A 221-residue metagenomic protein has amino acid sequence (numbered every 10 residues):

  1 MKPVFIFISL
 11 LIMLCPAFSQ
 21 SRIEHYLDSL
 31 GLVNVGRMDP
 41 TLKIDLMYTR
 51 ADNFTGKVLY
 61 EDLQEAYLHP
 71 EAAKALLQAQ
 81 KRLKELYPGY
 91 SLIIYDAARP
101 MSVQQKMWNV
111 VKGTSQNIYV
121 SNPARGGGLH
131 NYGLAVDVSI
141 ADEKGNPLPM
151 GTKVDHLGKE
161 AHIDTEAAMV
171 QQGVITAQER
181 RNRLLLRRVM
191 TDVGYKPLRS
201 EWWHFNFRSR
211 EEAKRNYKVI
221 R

Functional and structural regions predicted by a protein language model:
M1-R22: Bacterial Sec-dependent N-terminal signal peptides
F18-A97, M107-V110, T114-S200, S209-R221: Extracytoplasmic cell-surface/polysaccharide-interacting catalytic and binding patches
P100: Segments that shape or occlude catalytic/ligand-binding pockets
V103: Short, well-ordered surface patches within globular domains
F205: Conserved metal-phosphate-binding beta-hairpin within the catalytic cores of diverse ATP-dependent phosphoryl-transfer
